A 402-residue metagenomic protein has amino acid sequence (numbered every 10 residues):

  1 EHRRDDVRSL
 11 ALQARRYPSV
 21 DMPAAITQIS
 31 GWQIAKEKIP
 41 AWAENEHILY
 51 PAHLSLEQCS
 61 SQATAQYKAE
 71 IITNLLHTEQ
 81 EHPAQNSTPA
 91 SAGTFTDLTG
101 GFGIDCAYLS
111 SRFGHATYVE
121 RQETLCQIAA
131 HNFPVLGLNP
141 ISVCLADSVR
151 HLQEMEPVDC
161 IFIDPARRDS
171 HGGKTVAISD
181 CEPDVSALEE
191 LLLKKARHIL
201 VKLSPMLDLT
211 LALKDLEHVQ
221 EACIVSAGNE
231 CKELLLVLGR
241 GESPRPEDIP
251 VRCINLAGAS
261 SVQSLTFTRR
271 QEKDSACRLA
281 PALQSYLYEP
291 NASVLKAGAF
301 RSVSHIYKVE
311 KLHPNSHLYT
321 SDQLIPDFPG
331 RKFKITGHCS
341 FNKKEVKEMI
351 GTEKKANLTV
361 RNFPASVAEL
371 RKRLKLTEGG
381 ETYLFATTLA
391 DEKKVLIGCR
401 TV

Functional and structural regions predicted by a protein language model:
E1-V402: SAM-dependent transferase fold signal centered on methyltransferase-like domains, encompassing both Class I
